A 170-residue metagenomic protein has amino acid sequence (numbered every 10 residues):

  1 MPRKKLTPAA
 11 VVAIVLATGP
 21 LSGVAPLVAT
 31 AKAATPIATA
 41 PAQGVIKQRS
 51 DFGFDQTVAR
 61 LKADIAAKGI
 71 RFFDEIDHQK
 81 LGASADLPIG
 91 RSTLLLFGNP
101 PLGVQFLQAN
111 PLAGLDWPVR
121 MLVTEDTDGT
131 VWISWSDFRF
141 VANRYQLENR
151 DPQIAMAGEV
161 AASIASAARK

Functional and structural regions predicted by a protein language model:
P2-V12: Bacterial N-terminal signal peptides that target proteins for export
A17-A29: C-terminal segment of classical bacterial N-terminal signal peptides
A29-G69, K170: Terminal, regulation- and interaction-focused segments at domain boundaries
S50, I76, N99-P101, T127 (+1 more regions): A mature extracytoplasmic/lumenal domain signature
T57, L61, H78, A157-V160: Stable alpha-helical elements in mature extracytoplasmic
K62, A66-V119, V123: Compact, glycine-rich, soluble single-domain proteins
M121-L147: Beta-strand/loop substructures that line and gate deep hydrophobic ligand-binding cavities in soluble
F138-K170: C-terminal partner/receptor-binding element of secreted or periplasmic proteins
